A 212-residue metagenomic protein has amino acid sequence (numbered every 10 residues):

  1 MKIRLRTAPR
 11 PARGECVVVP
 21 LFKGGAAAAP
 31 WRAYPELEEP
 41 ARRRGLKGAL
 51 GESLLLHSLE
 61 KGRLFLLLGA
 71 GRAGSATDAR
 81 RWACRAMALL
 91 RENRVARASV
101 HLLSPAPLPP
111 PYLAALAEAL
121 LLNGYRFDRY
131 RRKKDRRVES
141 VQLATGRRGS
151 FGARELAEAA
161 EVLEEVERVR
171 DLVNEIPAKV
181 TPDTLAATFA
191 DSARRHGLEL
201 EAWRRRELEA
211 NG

Functional and structural regions predicted by a protein language model:
M1-G212: Short amphipathic alpha-helical segment within the helicase RecA-like ATPase core that mediates nucleic-acid
